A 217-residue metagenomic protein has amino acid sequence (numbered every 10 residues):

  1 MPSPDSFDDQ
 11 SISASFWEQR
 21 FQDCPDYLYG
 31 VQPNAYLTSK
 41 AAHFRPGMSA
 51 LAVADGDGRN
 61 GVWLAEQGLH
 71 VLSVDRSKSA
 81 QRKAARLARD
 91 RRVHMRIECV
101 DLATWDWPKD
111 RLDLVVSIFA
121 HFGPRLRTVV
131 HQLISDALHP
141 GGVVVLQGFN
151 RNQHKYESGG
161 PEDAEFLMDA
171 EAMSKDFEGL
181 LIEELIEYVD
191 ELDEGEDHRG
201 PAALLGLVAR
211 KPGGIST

Functional and structural regions predicted by a protein language model:
M1-R45: Conserved class I S-adenosyl-L-methionine
S77-S79: Conserved SAM/SAH-binding beta-strand->alpha-helix loop
R91-L102: Conserved SAM-binding strand-loop segment of SAM-dependent methyltransferases
W105-L114: A short acidic, Gly/Pro-enriched loop at the edge of an enzyme's catalytic core that lines a small-molecule cofactor
D113-T128: A short SAM/SAH-binding and catalytic strip from SAM-dependent methyltransferases
T128-P140: A short glycine-rich, Lys/Arg-flanked "PGG" loop and its adjoining helix->strand segment in the class I
G141-F149: Conserved beta-strand signature within the Rossmann-like core of class I S-adenosyl-L-methionine
E165-I186, L205: Short alpha-helix
